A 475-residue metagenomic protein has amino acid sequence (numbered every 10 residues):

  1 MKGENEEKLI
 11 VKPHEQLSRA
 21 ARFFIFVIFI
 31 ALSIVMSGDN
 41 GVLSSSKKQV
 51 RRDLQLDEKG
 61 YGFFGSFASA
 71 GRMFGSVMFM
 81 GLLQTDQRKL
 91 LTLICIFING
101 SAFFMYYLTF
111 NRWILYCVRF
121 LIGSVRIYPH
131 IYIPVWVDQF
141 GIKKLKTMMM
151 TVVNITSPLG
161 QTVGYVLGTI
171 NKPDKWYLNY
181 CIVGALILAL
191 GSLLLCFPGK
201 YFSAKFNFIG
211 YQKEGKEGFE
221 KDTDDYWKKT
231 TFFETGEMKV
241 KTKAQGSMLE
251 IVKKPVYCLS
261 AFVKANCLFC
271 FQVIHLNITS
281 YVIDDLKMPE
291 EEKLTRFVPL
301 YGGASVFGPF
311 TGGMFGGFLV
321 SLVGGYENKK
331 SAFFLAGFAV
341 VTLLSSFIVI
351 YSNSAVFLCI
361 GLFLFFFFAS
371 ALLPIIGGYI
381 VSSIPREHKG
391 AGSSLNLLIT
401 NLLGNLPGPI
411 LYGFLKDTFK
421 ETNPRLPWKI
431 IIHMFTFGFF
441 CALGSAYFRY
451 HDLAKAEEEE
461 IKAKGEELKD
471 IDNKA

Functional and structural regions predicted by a protein language model:
M1-G38, R52: Cytosolic juxtamembrane N-terminal segment immediately preceding the first transmembrane helix of multi-pass
L43-S44, K254-M314, L373, G377 (+1 more regions): Extracytoplasmic gate region of multi-pass secondary transporters
F74-W113: Conserved MFS/SLC helix-loop-helix module at the cytosolic interface between two early adjacent transmembrane helices
G75-Q87, G312-N328, K416-D417: Helix-to-loop junctions at the C-terminal end of transmembrane segments in multipass secondary transporters
V118-T156: Cytoplasmic helix-loop-helix junction between adjacent transmembrane helices in 12-TM secondary transporters
L145-P173, S305-G313, L397-P409: Glycine-rich segments within core transmembrane alpha-helices of 12-TM secondary carriers
V153-F206: Helix-loop-helix hairpin linking two adjacent transmembrane segments in secondary transporters
N328-I376: C-terminal transmembrane helical hairpin of 12-TM major facilitator-type secondary transporters
